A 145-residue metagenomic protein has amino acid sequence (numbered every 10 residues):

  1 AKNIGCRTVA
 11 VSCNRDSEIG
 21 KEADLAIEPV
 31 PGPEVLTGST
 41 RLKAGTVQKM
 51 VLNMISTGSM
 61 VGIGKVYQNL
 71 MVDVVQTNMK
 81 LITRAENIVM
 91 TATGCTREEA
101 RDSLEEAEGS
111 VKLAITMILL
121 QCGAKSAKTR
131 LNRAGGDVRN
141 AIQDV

Functional and structural regions predicted by a protein language model:
A1-M50, S59-G62: Glycine-rich phosphate-binding loops that contact phosphosugars or nucleotide phosphates
M54, S59-V145: Short, amphipathic alpha-helical interaction segments embedded in low-complexity terminal/linker regions of eukaryotic
